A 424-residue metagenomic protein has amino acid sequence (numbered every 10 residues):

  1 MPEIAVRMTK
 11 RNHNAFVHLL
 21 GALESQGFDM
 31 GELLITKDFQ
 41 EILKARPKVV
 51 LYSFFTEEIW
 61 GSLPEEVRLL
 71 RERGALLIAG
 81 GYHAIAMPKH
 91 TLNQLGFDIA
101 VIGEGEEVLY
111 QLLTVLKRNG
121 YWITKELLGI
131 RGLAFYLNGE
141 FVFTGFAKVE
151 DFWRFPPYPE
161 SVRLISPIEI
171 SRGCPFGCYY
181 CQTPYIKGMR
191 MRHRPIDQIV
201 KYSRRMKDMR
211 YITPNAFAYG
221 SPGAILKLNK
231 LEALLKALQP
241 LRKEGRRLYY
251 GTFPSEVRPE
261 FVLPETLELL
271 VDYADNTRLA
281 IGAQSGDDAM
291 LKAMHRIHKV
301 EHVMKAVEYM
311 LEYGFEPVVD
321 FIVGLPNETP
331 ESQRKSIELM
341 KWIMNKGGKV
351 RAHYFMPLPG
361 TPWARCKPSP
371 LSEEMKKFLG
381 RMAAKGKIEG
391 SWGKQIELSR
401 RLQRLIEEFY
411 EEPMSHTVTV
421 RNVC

Functional and structural regions predicted by a protein language model:
P2-V6, S25-I35, F39-K48, C174 (+1 more regions): Radical SAM enzyme core and accessory elements
A5-G27: Short, charged N-terminal beta->alpha structural module
V6, S203-P317, V323-E328: Conserved SAM/AdoMet-binding glycine-rich loop
G31-F146: Glycine-rich beta-alpha loop elements in corrinoid/cobalamin-binding modules across cobalamin-dependent enzymes
K89-Q94, E265-T266, P326-K341: Catalytic cores of alpha/beta
I130-I170: N-terminal [4Fe-4S]-dependent radical SAM core
S161-Q198: Canonical Radical SAM [4Fe-4S] cluster-binding loop centered on the CxxxCxxC motif and its immediate flanking residues
F176, I212-I225, D288-M294, V323-E331 (+1 more regions): Flexible glycine/acidic-rich beta-alpha junction loops that bind and position SAM and/or redox cofactors in anaerobic
